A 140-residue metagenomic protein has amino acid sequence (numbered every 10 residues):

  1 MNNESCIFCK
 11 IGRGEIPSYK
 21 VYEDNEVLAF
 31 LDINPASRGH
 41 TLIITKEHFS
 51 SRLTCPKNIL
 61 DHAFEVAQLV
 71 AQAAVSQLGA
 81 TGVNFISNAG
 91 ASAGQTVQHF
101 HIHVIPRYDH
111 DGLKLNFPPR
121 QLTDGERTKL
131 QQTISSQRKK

Functional and structural regions predicted by a protein language model:
M1-K140: HIT superfamily nucleotide-processing domains
